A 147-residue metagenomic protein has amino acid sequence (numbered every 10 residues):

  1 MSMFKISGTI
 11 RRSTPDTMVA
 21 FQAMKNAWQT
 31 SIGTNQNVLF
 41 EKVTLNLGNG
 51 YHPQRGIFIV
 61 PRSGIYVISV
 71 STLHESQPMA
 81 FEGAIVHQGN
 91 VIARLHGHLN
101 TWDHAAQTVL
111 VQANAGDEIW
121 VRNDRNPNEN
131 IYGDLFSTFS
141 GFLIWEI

Functional and structural regions predicted by a protein language model:
M1-I147: Extracellular jelly-roll beta-sandwich "head" domains, especially the C-terminal globular C1q domain
